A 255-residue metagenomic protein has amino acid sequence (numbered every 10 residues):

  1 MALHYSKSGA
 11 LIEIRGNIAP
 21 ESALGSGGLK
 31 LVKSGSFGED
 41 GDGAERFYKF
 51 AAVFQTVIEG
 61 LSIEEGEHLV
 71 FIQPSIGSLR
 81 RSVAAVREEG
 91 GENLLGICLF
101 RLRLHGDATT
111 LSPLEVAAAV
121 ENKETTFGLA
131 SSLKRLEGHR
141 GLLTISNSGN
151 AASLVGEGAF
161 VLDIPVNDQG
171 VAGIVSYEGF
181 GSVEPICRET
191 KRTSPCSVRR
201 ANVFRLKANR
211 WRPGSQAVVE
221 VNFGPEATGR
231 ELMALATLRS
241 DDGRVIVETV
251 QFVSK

Functional and structural regions predicted by a protein language model:
M1-K255: Secreted glycan hydrolases and related glycan-binding modules that recognize and/or cleave
